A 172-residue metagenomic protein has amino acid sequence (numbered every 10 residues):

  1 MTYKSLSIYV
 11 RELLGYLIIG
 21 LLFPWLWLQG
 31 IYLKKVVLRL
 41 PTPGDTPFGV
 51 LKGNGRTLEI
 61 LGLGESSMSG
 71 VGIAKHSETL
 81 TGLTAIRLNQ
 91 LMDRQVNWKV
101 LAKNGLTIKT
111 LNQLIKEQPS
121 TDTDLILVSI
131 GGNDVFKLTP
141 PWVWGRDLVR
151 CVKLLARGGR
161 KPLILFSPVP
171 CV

Functional and structural regions predicted by a protein language model:
M1-L61, L91, T121: N-terminal secretory targeting modules
T2-E12, Y16, K103-N104, T110-L114 (+3 more regions): Extracellular glycan-modifying ectodomains
R56-A74: Catalytic nucleophile-elbow at a beta strand-turn-alpha helix junction centered on a G-D-S/GDSL motif, marking
E59-L61, K99, I126-V128: Conserved beta-strand elements of the Class I
L63-G64, L101, S167: Short hydrophobic segments within beta-strands
G70, V100-I108, G132-V143: Surface-exposed cleft-lining segments at the edges of enzyme active sites
G72-D124: Membrane-embedded segments
K116-V172: Alpha-helical cap/lid subdomain in secreted, periplasmic, or secretory-pathway luminal O-acyl-processing enzymes
